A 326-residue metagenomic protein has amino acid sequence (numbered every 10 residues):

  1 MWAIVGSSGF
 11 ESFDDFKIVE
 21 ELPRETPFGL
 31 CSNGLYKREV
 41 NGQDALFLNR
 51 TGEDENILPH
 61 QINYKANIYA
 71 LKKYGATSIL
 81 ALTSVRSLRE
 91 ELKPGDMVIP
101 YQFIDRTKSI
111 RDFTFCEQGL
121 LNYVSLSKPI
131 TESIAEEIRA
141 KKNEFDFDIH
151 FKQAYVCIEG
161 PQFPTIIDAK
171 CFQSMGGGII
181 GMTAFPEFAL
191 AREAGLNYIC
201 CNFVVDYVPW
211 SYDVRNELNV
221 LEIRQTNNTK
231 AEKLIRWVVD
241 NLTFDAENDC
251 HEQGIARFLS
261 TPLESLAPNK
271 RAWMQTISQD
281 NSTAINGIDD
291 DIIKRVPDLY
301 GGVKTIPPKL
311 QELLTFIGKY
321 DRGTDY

Functional and structural regions predicted by a protein language model:
M1-L126, T283-N286, D291, E312-Y326: Metabolite-binding pocket within alpha/beta catalytic cores that recognizes anionic/polar moieties
K72-G75, Q173, R192: Non-catalytic positions within long, well-ordered alpha-helices that form the structural scaffold/packing of enzyme
E117-Q162: Histidine/lysine/aspartate-rich catalytic loop segments that bind and position anionic ligands
F145-G178, E252-W273: Active-site/ligand-binding-proximal alpha/beta "capping" segment
M182-N219: Zn-dependent metallopeptidase/amidohydrolase metal-coordination segment
P209-F258: His/Asp/Glu-rich mid-to-C-terminal helical/loop segments that flank catalytic regions of hydrolases
E247-T324: A short, charged, Gly/Pro-tolerant segment at domain boundaries
